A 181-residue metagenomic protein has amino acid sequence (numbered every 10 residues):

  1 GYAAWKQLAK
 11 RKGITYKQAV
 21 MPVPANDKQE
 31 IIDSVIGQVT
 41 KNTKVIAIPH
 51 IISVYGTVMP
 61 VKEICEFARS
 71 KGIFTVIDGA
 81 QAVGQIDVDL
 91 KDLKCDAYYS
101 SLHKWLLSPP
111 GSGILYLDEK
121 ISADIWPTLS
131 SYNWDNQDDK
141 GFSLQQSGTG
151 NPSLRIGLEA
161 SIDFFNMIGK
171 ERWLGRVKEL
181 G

Functional and structural regions predicted by a protein language model:
G1-G181: Pyridoxal 5′-phosphate
